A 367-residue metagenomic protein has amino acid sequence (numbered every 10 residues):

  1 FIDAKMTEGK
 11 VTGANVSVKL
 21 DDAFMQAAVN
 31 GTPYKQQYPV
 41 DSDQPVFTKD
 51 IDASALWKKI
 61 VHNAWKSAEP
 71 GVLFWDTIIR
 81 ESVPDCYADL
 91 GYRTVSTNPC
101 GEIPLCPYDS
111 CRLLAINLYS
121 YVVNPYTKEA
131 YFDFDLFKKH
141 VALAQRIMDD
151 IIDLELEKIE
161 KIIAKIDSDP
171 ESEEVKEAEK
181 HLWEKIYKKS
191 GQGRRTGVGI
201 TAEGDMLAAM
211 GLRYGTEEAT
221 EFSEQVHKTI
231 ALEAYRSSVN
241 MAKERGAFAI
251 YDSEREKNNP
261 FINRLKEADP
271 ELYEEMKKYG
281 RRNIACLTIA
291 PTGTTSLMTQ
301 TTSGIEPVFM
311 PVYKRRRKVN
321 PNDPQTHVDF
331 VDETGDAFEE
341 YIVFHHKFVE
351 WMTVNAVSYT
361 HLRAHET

Functional and structural regions predicted by a protein language model:
F1-E366: Long, C-terminal-biased catalytic regions of enzyme "large/alpha" subunits
